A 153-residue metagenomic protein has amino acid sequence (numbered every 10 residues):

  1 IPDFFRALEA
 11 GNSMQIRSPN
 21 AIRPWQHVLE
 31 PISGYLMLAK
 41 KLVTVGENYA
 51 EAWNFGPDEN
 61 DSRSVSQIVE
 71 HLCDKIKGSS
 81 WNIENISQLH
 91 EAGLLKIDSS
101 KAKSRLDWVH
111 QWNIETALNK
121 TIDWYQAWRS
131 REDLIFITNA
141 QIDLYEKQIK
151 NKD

Functional and structural regions predicted by a protein language model:
I1-V45, N60-D61, V65-K75: NAD(P)-dependent short-chain dehydrogenase/reductase
S13-I16, L38-F55, W81, R129-I137: Core catalytic loop region at the nicotinamide-binding pocket of NAD(P)H-dependent oxidoreductases
V28, A52, Q88-V109, S130: Conserved C-terminal active-site "lid" loop/helix of NAD(P)H-dependent oxidoreductases that clamps the redox cofactor
V28, D61-V65, L95, H110-E115: Amphipathic alpha-helical segment in the mid-to-C-terminal domain of diverse UDP/GDP-sugar glycosyltransferases
P31, Y35, F55, V65-I68 (+2 more regions): Non-catalytic, hydrophobic alpha-helical segments
A50-W53, S66-V69, D74-L94, F136-Q141: C-terminal "lid/loop" region of Rossmann-like NAD(P)-dependent oxidoreductases
I114-D153: Amphipathic terminal alpha-helices
